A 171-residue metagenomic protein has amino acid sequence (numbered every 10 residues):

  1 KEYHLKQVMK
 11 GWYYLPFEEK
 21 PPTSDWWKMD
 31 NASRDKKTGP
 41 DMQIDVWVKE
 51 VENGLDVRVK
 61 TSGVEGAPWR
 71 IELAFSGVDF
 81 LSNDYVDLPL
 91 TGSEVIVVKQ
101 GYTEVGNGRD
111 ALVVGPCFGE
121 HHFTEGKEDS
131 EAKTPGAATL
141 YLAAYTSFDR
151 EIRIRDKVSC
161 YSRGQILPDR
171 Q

Functional and structural regions predicted by a protein language model:
K1-E65: Catalytic and substrate-binding regions of extracellular carbohydrate-active enzymes, especially polysaccharide lyases
Y3, W12-Y14, W26, Y85 (+4 more regions): Sequence-level detector for tyrosine residue identity
L5, I44-V48, L55-V59, W69-L73 (+3 more regions): Hydrophobic beta-strand residues in large extracellular and virion-surface proteins
K10, E19-P21, S33-R34, S76 (+3 more regions): Residue-level detector of solvent-exposed, low-hydrophobicity positions
N31, N53-I96: Acidic (Asp/Glu-rich), glycine- and aromatic
D35-K37, E94, D129-E131: Generic structural signal for short, flexible, solvent-exposed coil/loop and linker residues
E72-S76, V97-Q171: Beta-strand-rich recognition/accessory modules
